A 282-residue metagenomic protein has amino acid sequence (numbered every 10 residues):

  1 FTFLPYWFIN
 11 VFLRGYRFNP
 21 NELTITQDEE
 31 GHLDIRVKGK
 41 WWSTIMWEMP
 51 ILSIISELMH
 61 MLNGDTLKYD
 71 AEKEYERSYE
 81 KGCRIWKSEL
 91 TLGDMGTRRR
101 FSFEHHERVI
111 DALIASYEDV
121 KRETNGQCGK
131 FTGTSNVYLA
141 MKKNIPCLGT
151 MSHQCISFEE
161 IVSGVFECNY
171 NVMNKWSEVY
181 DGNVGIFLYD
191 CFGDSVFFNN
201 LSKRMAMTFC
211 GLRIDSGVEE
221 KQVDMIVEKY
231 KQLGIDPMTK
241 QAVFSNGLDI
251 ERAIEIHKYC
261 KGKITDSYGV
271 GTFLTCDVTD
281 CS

Functional and structural regions predicted by a protein language model:
F1-V172, S177-E178, S282: Ordered alpha/beta subdomains of enzyme catalytic regions
K143-S282: Glycine-rich phosphate/ribose-binding loops and adjacent secondary-structure elements that form binding surfaces
